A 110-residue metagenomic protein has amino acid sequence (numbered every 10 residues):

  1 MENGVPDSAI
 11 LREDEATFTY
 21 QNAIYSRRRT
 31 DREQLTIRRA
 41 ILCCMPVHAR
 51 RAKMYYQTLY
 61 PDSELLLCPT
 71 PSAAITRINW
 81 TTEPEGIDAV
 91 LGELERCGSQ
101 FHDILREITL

Functional and structural regions predicted by a protein language model:
E2-D7, L11-D14, Q21-I24, R28-L110: Extended hydrophobic blocks
